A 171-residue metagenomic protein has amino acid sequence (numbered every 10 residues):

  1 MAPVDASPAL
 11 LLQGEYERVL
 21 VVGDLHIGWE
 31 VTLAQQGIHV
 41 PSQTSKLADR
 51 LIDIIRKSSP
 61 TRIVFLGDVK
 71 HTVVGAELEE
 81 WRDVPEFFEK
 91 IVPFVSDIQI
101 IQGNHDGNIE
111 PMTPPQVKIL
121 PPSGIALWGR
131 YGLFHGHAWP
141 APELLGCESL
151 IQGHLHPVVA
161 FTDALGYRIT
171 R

Functional and structural regions predicted by a protein language model:
M1-R18: Zn-dependent metallo-beta-lactamase
A2-D5, V117-I119, E143: Short solvent-exposed loop/turn micro-motifs enriched in small/polar/acidic residues
L10-L12, P122-G129: Short acidic-hydrophobic surface loop/beta-edge motif
L12-Y16, S59, E143-L145: Short hydrophobic "helix-edge" motifs at membrane interfaces and signal-peptide entry regions
E15-E17, L25, G129-G132: Well-ordered beta-strand scaffold positions
R18-V22, W29-A126: Core catalytic region of metal-dependent phosphoesterases/phosphodiesterases, especially metallo-beta-lactamase-like
H26, K70, N104-D106, H137-W139 (+1 more regions): Catalytic metal-binding/acid-base residues of hydrolase active sites
L127-R171: Conserved beta-sheet core of the metallophosphoesterase superfamily
